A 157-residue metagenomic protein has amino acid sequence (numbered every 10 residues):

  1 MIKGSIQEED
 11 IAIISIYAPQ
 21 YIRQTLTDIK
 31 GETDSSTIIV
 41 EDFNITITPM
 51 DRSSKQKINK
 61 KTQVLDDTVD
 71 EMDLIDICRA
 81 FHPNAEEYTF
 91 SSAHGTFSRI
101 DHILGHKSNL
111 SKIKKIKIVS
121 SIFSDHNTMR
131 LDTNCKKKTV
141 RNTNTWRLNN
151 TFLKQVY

Functional and structural regions predicted by a protein language model:
M1-Y157: A shared catalytic/ligand-binding motif for oxyanion handling
